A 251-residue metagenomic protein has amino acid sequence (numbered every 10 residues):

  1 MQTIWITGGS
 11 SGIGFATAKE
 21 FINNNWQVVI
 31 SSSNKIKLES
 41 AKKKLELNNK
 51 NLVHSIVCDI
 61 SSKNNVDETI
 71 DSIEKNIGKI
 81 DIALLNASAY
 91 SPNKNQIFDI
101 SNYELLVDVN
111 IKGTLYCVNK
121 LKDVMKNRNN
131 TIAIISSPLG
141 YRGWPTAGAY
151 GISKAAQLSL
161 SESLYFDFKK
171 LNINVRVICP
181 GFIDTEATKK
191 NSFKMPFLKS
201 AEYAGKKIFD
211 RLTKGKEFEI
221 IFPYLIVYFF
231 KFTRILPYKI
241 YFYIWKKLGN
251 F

Functional and structural regions predicted by a protein language model:
S10-S11: Conserved glycine-rich cofactor-binding loop
N24-A41: Conserved glycine-rich Rossmann-like NAD(P)H-binding loop of the short-chain dehydrogenase/reductase
L47-N64: Rossmann-fold cofactor-recognition segment
K94-V107: Substrate-binding pocket helix/loop in short-chain dehydrogenase/reductase
V118, S153: Active-site helix of classical SDR
S137: Residue(s) in the substrate-gating loop at a strand-loop-helix junction that position the organic substrate next
V177, F193-F229: C-terminal helical subdomain
